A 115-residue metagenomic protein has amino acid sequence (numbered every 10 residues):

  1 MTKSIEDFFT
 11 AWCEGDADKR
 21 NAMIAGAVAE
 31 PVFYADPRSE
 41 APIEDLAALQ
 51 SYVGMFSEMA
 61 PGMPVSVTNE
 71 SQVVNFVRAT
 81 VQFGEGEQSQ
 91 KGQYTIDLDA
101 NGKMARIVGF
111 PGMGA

Functional and structural regions predicted by a protein language model:
M1-A27: Short acidic-aromatic low-complexity motifs
M1-F9, P42-A47, R106: Short charge-dense sequence patches
T2, A17, L46-L49, S89: A structural signal for well-ordered alpha-helical scaffolds and beta->alpha junctions
F8, R20-A25, V32, L49 (+3 more regions): Hydrophobic pocket/interface hotspot
T10, E14, S39, Y94: Short, flexible active-site loop motifs that bind/organize anionic cofactors or intermediates
C13, A17, V32, E85-E87: Flexible interhelical turns and helix-capping residues at alpha-helix boundaries within structured domains
N21-A22, G26-V74: A solvent-exposed, acidic/Ser-Thr-rich amphipathic alpha-helical stretch
F56-A115: A beta-strand edge to alpha-helix "cap/lid" segment located at domain peripheries
